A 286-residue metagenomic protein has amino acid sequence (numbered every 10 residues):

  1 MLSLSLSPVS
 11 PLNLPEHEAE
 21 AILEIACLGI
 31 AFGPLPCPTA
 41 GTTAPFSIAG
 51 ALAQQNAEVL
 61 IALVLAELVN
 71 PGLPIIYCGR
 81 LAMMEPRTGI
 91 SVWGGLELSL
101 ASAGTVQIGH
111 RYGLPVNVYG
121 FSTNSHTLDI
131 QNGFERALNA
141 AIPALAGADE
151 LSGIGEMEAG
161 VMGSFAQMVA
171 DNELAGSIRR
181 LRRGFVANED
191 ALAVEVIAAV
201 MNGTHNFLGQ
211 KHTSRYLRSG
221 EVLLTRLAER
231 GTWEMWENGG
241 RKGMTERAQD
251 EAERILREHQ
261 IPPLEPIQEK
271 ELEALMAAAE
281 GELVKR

Functional and structural regions predicted by a protein language model:
M1-S3: Short intrinsically disordered, low-complexity coil segments enriched in acidic
S5-L174: Glycine-rich anion/phosphate-binding loop at the beta-strand->alpha-helix junction
A166-R286: Catalytic-core signal marking the mid-to-C-terminal active-site face
